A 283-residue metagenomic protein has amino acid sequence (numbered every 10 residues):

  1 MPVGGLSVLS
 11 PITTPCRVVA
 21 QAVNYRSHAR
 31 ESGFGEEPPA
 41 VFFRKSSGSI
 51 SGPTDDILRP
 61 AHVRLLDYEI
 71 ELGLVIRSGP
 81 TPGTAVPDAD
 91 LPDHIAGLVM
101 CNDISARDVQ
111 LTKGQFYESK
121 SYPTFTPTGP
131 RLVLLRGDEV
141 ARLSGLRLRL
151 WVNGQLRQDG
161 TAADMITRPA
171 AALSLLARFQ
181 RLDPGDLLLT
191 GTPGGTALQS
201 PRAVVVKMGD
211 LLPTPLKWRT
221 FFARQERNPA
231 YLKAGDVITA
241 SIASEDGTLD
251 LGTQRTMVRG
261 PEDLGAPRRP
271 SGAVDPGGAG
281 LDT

Functional and structural regions predicted by a protein language model:
M1-Q158, M165-A170, L198, K233-S244 (+1 more regions): Active-site microenvironments in enzyme catalytic cores
Q21, D186-T196: Glycine-rich beta-strand-to-loop/alpha-helix junction loops that act as flexible
P60-H62, L176, E226: Short, solvent-exposed loop/turn positions at domain surfaces that link secondary-structure elements or cap domain
P123, T190-G191, A203: Residue-level signal for alpha-helical context at structural boundaries
P130, A163-D164, G194-T283: Charged, cofactor-coupling segments
A171-A172, L176-F179, D183: Hydrophobic alpha-helical bundle architecture
P184-G185, G235: Loop/turn positions that initiate beta-strands
